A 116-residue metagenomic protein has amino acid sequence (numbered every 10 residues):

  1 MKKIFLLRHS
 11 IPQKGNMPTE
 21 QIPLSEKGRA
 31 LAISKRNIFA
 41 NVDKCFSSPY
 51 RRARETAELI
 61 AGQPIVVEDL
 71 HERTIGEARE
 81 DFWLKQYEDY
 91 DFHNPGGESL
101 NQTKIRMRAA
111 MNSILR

Functional and structural regions predicted by a protein language model:
M1, D69-L70, I114-L115: Short amphipathic alpha-helices and their capping/turn segments at secondary-structure boundaries
K2-I65, P95-N101, M107: Active-site-proximal alpha-helix that buttresses catalytic centers in soluble enzyme cores
R54, A109-R116: Active-site-adjacent alpha-helix immediately C-terminal to a catalytic or transition-state-stabilizing loop
Q63-A78, H93: A short, structured active-site edge motif that brings together acidic residues
E77-K85: Short, flexible, mixed-charge acidic loops at enzyme active sites
L84-Q102: Short glycine/proline- and acidic residue-enriched helix-loop micro-motifs that form flexible lids or anion-recognition
